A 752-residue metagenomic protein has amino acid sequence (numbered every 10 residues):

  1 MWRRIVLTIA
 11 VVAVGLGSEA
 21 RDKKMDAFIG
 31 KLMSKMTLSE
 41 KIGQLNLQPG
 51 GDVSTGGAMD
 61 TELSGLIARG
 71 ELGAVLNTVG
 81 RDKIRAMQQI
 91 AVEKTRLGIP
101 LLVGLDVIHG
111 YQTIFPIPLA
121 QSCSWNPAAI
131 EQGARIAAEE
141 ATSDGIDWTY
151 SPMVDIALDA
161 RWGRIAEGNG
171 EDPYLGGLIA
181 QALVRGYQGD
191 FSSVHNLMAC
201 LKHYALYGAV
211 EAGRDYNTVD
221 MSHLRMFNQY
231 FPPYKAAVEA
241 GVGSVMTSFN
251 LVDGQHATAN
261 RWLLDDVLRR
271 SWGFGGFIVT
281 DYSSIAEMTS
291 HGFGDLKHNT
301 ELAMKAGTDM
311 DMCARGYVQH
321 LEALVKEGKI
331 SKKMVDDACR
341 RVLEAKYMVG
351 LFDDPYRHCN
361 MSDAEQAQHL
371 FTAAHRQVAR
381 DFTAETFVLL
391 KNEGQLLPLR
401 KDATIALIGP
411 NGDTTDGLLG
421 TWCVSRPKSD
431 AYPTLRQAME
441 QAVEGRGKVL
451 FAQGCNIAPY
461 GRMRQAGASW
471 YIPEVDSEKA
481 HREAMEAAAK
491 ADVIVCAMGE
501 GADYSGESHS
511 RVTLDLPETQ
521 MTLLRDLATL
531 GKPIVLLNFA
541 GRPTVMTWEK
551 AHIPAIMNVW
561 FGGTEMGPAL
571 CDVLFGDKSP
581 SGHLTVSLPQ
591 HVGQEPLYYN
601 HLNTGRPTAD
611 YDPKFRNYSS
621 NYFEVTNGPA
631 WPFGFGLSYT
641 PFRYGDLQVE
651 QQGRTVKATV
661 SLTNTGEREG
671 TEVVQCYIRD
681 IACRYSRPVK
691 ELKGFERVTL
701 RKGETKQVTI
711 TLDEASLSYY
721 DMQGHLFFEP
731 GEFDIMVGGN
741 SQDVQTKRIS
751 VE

Functional and structural regions predicted by a protein language model:
M1-D22: Bacterial Sec-dependent N-terminal signal peptides
L16-D721, E729-S741, K747-E752: Glycoside hydrolase catalytic-domain context in secreted enzymes
